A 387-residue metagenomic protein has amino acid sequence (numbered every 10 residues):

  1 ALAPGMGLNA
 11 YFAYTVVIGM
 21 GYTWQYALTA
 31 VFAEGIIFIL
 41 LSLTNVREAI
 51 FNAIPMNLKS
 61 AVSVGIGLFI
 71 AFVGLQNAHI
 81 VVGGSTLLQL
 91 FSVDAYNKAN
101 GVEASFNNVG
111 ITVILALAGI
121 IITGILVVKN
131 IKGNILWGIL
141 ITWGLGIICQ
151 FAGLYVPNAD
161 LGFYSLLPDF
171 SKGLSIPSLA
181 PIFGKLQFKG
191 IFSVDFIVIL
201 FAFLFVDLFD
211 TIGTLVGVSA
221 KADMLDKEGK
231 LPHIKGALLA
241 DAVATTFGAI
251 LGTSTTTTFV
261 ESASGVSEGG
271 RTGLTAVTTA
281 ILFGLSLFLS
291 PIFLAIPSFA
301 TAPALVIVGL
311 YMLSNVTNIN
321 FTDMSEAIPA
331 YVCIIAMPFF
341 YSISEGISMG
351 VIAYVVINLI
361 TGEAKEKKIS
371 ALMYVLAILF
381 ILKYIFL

Functional and structural regions predicted by a protein language model:
A1, G124-N130, A202-D210, D241-L251 (+3 more regions): Transmembrane alpha-helix interface/packing and boundary motifs in multi-pass membrane proteins, characterized by
A1, N100-I111, G265-V277, A295-I296 (+3 more regions): Short, amphipathic, aromatic/basic-enriched membrane-interface segments that mark the entry/exit of transmembrane
G5-I66, G217-V316: Helix-loop-helix junctions within the multi-pass membrane cores of secondary transporters/permeases
G7-L8, V31-F32, V62, V113-I121 (+5 more regions): Hydrophobic mid-bilayer segments of alpha-helices in multi-pass membrane transport proteins, especially secondary
L8-Y14, K59-F72, L140-F151, A280-I281 (+3 more regions): Small-residue-rich segments of transmembrane alpha-helices in multi-pass membrane proteins, especially helix faces
Y14-W24, A49-N57, L68-I125, G153-F188: Inter-helical loop and helix-membrane interface segments of multi-pass membrane transporters/permeases
F91-D94, V102, I139-K235, I378-I381: Helix-loop-helix hairpins and the membrane-proximal interhelical loops of multi-pass alpha-helical transport proteins
A104-N108, I121-S178, L204-L208, A336-S348 (+3 more regions): Flexible hinge motifs at transmembrane-helix junctions and intramembrane kinks/re-entrant loops in multi-pass membrane
